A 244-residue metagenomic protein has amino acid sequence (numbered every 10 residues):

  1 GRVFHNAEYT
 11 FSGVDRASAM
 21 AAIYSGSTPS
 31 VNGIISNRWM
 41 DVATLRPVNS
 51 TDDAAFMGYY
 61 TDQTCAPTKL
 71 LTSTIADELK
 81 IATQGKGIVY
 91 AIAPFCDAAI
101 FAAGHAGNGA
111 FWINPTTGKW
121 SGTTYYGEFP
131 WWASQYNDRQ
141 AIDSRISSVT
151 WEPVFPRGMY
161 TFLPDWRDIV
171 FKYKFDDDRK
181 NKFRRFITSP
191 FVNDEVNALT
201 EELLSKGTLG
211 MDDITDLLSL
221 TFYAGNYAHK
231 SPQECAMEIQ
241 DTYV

Functional and structural regions predicted by a protein language model:
G1-S30, I88-I92: Short, structured active-site-proximal loop/turn typified by the sulfatase FGly-forming signature C/S-X-P-X-R
S12, T68-L70, D241: A short beta-strand-to-alpha-helix junction
R16, T74, A236: Residue-level signal for threonine
S27-D216, F222-K230: His/Asp/Glu-rich, glycine-adjacent segments that coordinate divalent cations and/or stabilize oxyanion chemistry on
P232-C235, Q240: Extracellular/surface-associated beta-sandwich interaction domains
V244: Metal-dependent active-site segment of extracytoplasmic phospho-/sulfohydrolases and closely related
